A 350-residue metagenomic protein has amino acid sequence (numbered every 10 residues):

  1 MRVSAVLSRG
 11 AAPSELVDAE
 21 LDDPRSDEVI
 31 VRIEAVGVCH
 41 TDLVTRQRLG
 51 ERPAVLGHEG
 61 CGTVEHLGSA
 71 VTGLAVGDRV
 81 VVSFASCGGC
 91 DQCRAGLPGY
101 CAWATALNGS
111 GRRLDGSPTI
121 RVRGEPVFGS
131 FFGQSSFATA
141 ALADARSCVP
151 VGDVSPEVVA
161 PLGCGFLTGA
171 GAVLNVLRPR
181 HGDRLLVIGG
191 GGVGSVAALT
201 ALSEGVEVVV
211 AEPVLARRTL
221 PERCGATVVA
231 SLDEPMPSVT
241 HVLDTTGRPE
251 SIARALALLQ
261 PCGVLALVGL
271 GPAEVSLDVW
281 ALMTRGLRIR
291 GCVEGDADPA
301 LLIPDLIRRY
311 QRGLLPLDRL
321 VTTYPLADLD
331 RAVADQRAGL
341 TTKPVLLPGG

Functional and structural regions predicted by a protein language model:
M1-V3, A253, A300-G350: C-terminal hydrophobic helical "lid"/dimerization subdomain of Rossmann-like NAD(P)H-dependent oxidoreductases
D22-V36, R46-R94, G99, G152-V154: Glycine-rich beta-strand-centered segment in the early N-terminal region that forms part of a ligand/cofactor-binding
E65, V209, A266: Conserved beta-strand positions in the Rossmann-like core of class I SAM-dependent methyltransferases
F84-R146: Cysteine-cluster motifs in flexible loop/terminal segments that predominantly coordinate metals
T139, R146-C148, G152-L232: Mid-domain Rossmann-like dinucleotide-binding core that forms the NAD(H)/NADP(H) cofactor-binding site
E234-V242: A short acidic, Gly/Pro-enriched loop at the edge of an enzyme's catalytic core that lines a small-molecule cofactor
P249-L314, P348-G350: Glycine-rich phosphate-binding loop and adjacent beta-alpha segment of Rossmann(oid) nucleotide-cofactor-binding
